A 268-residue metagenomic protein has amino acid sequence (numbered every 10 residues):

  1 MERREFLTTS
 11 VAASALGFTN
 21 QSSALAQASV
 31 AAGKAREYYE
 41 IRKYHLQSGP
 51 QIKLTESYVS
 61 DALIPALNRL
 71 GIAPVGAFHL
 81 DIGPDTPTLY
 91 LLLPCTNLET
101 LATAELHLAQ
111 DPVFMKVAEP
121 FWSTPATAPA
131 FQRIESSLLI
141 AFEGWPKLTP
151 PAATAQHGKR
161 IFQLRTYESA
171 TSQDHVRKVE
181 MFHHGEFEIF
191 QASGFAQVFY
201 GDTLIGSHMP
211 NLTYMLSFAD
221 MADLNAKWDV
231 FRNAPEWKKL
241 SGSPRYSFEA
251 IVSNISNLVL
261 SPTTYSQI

Functional and structural regions predicted by a protein language model:
M1-S14: N-terminal secretory signal peptides and thylakoid transit peptides that target proteins across membranes
T8-T9, A35, K53: Anionic, Ser/Thr-rich low-complexity intrinsically disordered regions
Q21-G49: C-terminal segment of N-terminal export signals and the immediately downstream linker at the start of the mature
S22-G33, I64-Y90, T96, H184-T213 (+1 more regions): Short, glycine- and small/hydrophobic-rich beta-strand elements in well-ordered beta-sheets
Y44-T55, D61-R69, P74-A155, T171-Q173 (+2 more regions): Hydrophobic, ordered structural segments
H45, A141-M221: Surface-exposed interaction/gating patches
N257, S261-Q267: Short, low-complexity, Pro/Ser/Thr/Gly-rich segments in the mature regions of secreted, periplasmic
